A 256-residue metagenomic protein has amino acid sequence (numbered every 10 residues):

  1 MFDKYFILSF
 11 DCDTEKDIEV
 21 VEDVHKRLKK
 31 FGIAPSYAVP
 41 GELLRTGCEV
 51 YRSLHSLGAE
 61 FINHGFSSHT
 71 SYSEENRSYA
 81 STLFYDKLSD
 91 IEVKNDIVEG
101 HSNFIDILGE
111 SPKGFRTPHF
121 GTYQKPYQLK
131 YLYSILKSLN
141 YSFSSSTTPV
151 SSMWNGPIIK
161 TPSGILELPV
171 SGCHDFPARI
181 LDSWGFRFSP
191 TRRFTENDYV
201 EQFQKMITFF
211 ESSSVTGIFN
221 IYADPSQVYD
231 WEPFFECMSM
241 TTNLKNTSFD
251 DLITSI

Functional and structural regions predicted by a protein language model:
M1, K29-G32, S36, F143-S151 (+2 more regions): C-terminal domain-boundary segment and adjacent tail
M1-E60, S111, R116, Q227-Y229: Active-site beta->alpha N-cap acidic-glycine motif
F6-F10, P35-Y37, F61-H64, K113-F115 (+4 more regions): Hydrophobic faces of well-ordered beta-strands that scaffold small-molecule active sites in alpha/beta enzyme cores
C12-E19, A38-E49, H69-E74, D90-V93 (+5 more regions): Acidic-and-aromatic substrate-binding clefts and catalytic sites of carbohydrate-active enzymes
E22-G32, L44-H69, I105-L108, K160-S163 (+2 more regions): Acidic (Asp/Glu)-rich catalytic clusters
C48-G58, Y72-S81, L129-I135: Aromatic- and acidic-residue-enriched segments that line the glycan-binding/catalytic groove of carbohydrate-active
S71-D106, I158-E211: Alpha-helical scaffold elements lining the catalytic groove of polysaccharide deacetylases
K87-C173, Y229, P233: Catalytic domains of cell-wall/extracellular-matrix polysaccharide-remodeling enzymes, centered on de-N-acetylation
